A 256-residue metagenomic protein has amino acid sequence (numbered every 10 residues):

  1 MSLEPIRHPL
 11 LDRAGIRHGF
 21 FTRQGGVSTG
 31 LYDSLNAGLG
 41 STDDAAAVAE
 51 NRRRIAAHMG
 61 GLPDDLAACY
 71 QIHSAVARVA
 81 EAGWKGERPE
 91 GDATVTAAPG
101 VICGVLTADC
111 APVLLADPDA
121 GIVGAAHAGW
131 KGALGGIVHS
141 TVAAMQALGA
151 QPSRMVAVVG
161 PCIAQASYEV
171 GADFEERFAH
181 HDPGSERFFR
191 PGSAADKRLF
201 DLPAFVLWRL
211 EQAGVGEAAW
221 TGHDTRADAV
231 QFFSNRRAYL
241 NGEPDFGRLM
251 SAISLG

Functional and structural regions predicted by a protein language model:
M1-G256: Active-site microenvironment for binding and transforming phosphate-containing groups
